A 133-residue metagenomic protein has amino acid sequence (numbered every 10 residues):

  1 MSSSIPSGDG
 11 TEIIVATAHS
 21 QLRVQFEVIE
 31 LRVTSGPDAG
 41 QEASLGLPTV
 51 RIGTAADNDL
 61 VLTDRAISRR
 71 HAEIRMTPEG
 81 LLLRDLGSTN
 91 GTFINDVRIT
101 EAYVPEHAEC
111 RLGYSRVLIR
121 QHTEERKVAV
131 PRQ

Functional and structural regions predicted by a protein language model:
M1-T63, R75, E125-Q133: Intrinsically disordered, low-complexity acidic Ser/Thr-rich regulatory segments
R23-E30, G46-L47, S68, L86-S88 (+1 more regions): A short, compositionally biased
R51, V61, E73-R75, G80-L82 (+2 more regions): General beta-strand recognition
L62-T63, R70, I94-N95: Thr-Gly-centered strand-to-loop micro-motif
L82, G87-T89, F93-Q133: C-terminal boundary/linker segments immediately following FHA domains
